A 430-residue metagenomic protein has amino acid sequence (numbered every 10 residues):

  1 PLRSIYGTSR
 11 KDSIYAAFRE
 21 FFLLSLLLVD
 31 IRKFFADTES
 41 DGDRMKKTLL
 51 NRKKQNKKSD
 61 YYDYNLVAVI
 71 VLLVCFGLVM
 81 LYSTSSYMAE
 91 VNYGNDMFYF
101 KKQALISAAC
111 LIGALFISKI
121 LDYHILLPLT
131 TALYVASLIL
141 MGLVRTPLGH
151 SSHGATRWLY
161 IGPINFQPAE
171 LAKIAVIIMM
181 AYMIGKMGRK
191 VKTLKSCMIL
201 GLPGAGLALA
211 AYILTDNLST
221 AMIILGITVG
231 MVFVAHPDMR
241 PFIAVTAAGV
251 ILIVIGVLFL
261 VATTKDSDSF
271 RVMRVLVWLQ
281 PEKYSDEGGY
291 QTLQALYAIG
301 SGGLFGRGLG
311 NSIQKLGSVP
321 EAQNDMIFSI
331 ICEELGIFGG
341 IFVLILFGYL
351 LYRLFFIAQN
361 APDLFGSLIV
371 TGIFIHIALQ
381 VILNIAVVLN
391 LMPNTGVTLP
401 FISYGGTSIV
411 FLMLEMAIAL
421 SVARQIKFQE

Functional and structural regions predicted by a protein language model:
L2-K11, A17-R19, L23-L26: Intrinsically disordered, low-complexity segments enriched in serine/proline and basic residues
A16, E20, T38-D60, L81 (+2 more regions): A juxtamembrane structural motif centered on a specific transmembrane helix
L24-S25, D30-K33, D37, R44: Short, positively charged and aromatic/hydrophobic N-terminal segments
K57-I70: N-terminal membrane topogenic signal
V71-C75, S83, E90-Q291, S329-N390 (+1 more regions): Hydrophobic alpha-helical transmembrane segments of multi-pass inner membrane proteins, especially in bacterial systems
N217-M222, R307-S312, A322-N324, I341 (+3 more regions): Transmembrane helix boundary and interhelical junction motifs in multipass membrane proteins
V277-N324, I337-G339: TM-adjacent membrane-interface loops and short helices in multi-pass inner/ER membrane proteins
